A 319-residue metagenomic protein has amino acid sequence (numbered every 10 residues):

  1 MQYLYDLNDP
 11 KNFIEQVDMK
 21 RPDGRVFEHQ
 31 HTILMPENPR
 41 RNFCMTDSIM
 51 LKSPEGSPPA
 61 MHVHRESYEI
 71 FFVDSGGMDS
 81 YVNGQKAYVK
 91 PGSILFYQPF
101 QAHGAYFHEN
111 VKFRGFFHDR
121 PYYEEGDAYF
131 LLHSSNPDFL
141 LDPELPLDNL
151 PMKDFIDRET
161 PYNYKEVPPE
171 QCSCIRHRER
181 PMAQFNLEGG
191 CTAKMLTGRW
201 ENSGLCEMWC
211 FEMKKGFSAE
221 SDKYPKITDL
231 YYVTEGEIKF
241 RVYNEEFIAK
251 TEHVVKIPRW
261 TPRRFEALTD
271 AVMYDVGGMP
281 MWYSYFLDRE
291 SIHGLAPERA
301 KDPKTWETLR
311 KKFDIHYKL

Functional and structural regions predicted by a protein language model:
M1-M45, A60, L131-L205, E220 (+1 more regions): A short, N-terminal "cap"/entry segment at the start of jelly-roll beta-barrel domains of the cupin/DSBH fold
P36-M45, P54-I70, N83, T197-E207 (+2 more regions): A short beta-loop-beta micro-motif enriched in histidine and acidic residues
D74-S75, P91, E109, T234-E235 (+2 more regions): A cytosolic small-molecule/anion-sensing beta-strand core signal
G77-D79, A102, K112, L230 (+4 more regions): Structural motif
Y81-Q85, H108, R241-E245, L268: Short strand-coil-strand connectors
G84-F100, N244-W260: Short acidic-glycine-tyrosine-enriched beta hairpin
P99-A128, T251-H253, R259-Y285: Ligand-binding loop in jelly-roll beta-barrel domains
N110-P161, P280-A300: A hydrophobic/aromatic-rich effector-binding and dimerization subdomain of bacterial HTH-type transcriptional regulators
